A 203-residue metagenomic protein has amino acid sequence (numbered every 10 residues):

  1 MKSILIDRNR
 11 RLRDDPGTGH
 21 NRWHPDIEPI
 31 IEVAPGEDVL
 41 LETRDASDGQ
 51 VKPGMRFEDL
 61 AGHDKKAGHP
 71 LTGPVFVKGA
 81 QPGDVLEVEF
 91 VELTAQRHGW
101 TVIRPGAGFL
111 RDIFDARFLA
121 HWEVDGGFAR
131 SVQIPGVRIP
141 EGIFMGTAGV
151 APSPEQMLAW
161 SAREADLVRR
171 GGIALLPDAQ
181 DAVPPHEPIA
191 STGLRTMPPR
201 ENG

Functional and structural regions predicted by a protein language model:
M1-H63: N-terminal, Lys/Arg-enriched amphipathic/low-complexity engagement segments that precede the first folded domain
K2, R8-R11, T18, H24 (+5 more regions): A short, solvent-exposed, low-complexity linear motif enriched for acidic/polar residues with Pro/Gly/Ser/Thr
P29, L71-F76: Short, conserved secondary-structure segments in the cores of folded domains
G36, A80-G83: Loop/turn positions that initiate beta-strands
L41, V85-V88: A generic structural signal for residues embedded in beta-strands
R44-D48, V91-Q96: Short, charged beta-turn/beta-strand-edge "cap" motif at the junction between a beta-strand and an adjacent loop
K52-G68, G99-I113: Short, compositionally biased
E92-G203: Intrinsically disordered, low-complexity linker/loop segments enriched in Gly/Pro and charged/polar residues
